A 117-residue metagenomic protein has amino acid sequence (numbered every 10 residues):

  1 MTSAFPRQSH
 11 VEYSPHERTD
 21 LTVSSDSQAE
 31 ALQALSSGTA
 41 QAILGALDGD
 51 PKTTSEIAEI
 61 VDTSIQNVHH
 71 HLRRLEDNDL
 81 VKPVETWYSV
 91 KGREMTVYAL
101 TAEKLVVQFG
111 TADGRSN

Functional and structural regions predicted by a protein language model:
M1-Q41, G45, G49-P51, T63 (+2 more regions): Haloarchaeal acidic low-complexity proteome signature biased toward cell-envelope/secretome components but also
I43, E56-D62, L75: A short acidic, leucine-rich amphipathic alpha-helix
N67: Residues in the helix-turn-helix
H71: Residues in the recognition helix of alpha-helical DNA-binding motifs
E85-T96: Short, Lys/Arg-rich nucleic-acid/phosphate-binding segment
V97, E103-V107: C-terminal edge-of-domain segments
